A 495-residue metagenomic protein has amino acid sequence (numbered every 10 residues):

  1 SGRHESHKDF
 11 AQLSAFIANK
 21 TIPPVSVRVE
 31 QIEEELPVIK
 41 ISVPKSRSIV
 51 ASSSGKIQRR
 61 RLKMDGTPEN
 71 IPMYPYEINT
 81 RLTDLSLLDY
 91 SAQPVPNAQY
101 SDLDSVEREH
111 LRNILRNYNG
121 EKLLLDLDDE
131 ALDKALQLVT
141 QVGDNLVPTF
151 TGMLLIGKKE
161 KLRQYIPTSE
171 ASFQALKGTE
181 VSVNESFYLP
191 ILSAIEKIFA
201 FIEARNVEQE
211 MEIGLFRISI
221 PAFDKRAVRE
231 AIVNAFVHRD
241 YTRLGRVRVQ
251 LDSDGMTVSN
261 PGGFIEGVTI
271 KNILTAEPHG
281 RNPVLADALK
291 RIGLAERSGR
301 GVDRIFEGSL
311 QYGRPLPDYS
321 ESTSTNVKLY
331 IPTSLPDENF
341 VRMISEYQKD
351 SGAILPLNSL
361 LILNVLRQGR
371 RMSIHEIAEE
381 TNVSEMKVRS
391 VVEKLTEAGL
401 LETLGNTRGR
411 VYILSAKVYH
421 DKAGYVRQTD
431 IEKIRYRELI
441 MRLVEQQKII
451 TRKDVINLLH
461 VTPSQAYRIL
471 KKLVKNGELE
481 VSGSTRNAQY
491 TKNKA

Functional and structural regions predicted by a protein language model:
S1-K225, R229-I344, N364, M372-S390 (+3 more regions): Conserved N-terminal catalytic/coupling substructures associated with nucleotide/phosphate chemistry
V258, V481, A495: Cytosolic nucleotide-binding catalytic cores of signal-transduction proteins
G352-H375, E379, K433-I449: Short amphipathic alpha-helical interface segments
L355-P356, S373, N406-I434, S484-A495: Short, cationic-aromatic polyanion-contact patches
I374-H375, E393, R442, R452-K453 (+1 more regions): Residues within the helices of the helix-turn-helix
E379, N457, V474-K475: Alpha-helical residues within the helix-turn-helix
T396-N406, V474-S484: A short, conserved structural fragment
